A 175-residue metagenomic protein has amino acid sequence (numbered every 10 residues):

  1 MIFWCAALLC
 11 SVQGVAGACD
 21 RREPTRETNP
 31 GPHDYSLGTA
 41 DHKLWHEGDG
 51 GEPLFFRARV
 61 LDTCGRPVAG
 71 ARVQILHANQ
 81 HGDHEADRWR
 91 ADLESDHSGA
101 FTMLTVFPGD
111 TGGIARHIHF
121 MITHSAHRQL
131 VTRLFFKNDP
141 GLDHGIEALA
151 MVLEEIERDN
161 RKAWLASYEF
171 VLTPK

Functional and structural regions predicted by a protein language model:
I2-S11: Bacterial N-terminal signal peptides
S11-G17: N-terminal twin-arginine translocation
G17-N160, L165-K175: Beta-strand-dominated extracellular/periplasmic modules and repeats in secreted or surface-exposed proteins
